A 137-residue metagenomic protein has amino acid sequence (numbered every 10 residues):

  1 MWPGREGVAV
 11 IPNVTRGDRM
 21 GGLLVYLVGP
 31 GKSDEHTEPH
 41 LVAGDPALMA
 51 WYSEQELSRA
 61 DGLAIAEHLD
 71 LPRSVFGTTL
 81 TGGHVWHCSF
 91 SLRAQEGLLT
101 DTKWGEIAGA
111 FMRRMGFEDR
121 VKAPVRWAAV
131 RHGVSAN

Functional and structural regions predicted by a protein language model:
M1-N137: N-terminal nicking endonuclease/strand-transfer module with a His-rich metal-binding environment and a catalytic Tyr
